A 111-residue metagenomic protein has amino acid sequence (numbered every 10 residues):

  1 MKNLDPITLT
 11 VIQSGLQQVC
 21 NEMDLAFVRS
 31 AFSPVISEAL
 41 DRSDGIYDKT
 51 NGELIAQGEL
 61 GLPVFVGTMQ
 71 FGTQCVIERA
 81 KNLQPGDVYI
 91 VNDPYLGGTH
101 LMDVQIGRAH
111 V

Functional and structural regions predicted by a protein language model:
K2-D48, G52-T68: Long, charge-dense accessory insertions within large macromolecular proteins
L25-A26, S30-S33, T50, A56 (+1 more regions): Conserved mixed alpha/beta core segments that line enzyme active sites in large multi-domain catalysts
A109-V111: Conserved small/polar residues in nucleotide/adenosyl-binding loops
